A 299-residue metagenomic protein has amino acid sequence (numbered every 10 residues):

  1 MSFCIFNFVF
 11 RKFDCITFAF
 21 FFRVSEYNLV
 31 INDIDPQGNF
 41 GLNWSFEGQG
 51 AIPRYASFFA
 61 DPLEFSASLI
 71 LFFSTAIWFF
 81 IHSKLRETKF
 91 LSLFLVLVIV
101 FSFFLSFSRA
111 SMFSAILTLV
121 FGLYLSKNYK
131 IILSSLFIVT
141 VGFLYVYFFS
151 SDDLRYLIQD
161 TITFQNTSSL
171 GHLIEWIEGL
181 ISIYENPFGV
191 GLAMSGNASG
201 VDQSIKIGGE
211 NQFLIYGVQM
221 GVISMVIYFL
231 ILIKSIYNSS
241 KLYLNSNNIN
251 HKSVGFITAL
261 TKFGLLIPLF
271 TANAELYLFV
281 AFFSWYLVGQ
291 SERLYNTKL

Functional and structural regions predicted by a protein language model:
M1-L29, D33-F107, M112-L125: Alpha-helical transmembrane segments of multi-pass inner-membrane proteins
C4-N7, S66-L69, V218, S224-Y237: Transmembrane alpha-helices of multi-pass, membrane-embedded glycan-processing enzymes that use lipid-linked
N7-V9, I99-S102, T140-Y147, K262-T271: Aromatic-anchored segments of alpha-helical transmembrane domains
V9-F21, S106, L123-T163, L180-Y184: A membrane-periplasm/extracellular boundary helix in multi-pass inner-membrane enzymes that assemble envelope glycans
P53, F149-M220, S239-N245: Long extracytoplasmic/lumenal interhelical loops at the membrane interface of multi-pass membrane proteins
S74, I116-V120, T258-L299: Transmembrane alpha-helices of multi-pass inner-membrane enzymes
F80-I81, R86-S92, V98-V100, I116-Y124 (+2 more regions): Hydrophobic transmembrane alpha-helices and their immediate junctions
T88-L91, A110-M112, K130-S135, Y228 (+1 more regions): Short, aromatic-rich membrane-interface segments at the entry and exit of alpha-helical transmembrane domains
